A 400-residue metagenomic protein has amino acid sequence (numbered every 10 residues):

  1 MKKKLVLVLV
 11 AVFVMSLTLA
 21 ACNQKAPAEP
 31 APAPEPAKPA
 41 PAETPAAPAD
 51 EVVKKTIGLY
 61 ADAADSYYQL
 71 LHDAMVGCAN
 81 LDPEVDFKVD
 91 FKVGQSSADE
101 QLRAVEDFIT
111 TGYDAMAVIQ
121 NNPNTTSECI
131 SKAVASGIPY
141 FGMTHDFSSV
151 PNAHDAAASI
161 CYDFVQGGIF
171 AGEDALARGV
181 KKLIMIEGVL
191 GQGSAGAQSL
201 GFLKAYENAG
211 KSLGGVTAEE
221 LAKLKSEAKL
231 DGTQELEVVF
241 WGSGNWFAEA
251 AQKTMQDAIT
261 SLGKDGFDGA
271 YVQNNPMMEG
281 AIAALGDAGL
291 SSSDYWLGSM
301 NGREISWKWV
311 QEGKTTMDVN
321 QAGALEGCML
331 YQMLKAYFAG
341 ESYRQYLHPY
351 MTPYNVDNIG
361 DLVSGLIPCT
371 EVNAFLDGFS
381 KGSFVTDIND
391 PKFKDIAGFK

Functional and structural regions predicted by a protein language model:
K4, C22-K400: A residue-level marker of the well-folded mature domains of exported/periplasmic proteins
L5-N23: Sec-dependent N-terminal signal peptides of Gram-positive bacterial secreted proteins and lipoproteins
